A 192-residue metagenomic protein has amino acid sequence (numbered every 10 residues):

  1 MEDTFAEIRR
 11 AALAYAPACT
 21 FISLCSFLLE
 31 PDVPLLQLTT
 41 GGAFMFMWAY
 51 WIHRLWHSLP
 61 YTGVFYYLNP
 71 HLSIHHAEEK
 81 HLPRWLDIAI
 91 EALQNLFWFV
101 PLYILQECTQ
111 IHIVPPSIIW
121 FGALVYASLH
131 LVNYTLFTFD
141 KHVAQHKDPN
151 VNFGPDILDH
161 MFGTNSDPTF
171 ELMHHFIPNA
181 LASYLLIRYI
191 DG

Functional and structural regions predicted by a protein language model:
M1-E30: Topogenic membrane-insertion module of multi-pass membrane proteins
E2-A6, F65-Q94: Juxtamembrane helix-capping/reentrant segments at transmembrane boundaries
L13-S23, L86-E107, E171-S183: Core segments of transmembrane alpha-helices that mediate helix-helix packing or line hydrophobic substrate/ligand
Y15-C19, S23, D32-Y66: Early transmembrane hairpin module of multi-pass membrane proteins
F21-T40, L102-W120, D191-G192: Helix-coil boundary and interhelical linker segments in multi-pass alpha-helical membrane proteins
A43-Y61, S117-K141, L186-G192: Transmembrane alpha-helical segments that form the membrane-embedded catalytic/substrate-channel core of multi-pass
S58-P70, A77, V132-L172: Membrane-proximal soluble regions of multi-pass membrane proteins
K80-H130: Transmembrane helix-loop-helix hairpins at the membrane interface of multi-pass integral membrane proteins
